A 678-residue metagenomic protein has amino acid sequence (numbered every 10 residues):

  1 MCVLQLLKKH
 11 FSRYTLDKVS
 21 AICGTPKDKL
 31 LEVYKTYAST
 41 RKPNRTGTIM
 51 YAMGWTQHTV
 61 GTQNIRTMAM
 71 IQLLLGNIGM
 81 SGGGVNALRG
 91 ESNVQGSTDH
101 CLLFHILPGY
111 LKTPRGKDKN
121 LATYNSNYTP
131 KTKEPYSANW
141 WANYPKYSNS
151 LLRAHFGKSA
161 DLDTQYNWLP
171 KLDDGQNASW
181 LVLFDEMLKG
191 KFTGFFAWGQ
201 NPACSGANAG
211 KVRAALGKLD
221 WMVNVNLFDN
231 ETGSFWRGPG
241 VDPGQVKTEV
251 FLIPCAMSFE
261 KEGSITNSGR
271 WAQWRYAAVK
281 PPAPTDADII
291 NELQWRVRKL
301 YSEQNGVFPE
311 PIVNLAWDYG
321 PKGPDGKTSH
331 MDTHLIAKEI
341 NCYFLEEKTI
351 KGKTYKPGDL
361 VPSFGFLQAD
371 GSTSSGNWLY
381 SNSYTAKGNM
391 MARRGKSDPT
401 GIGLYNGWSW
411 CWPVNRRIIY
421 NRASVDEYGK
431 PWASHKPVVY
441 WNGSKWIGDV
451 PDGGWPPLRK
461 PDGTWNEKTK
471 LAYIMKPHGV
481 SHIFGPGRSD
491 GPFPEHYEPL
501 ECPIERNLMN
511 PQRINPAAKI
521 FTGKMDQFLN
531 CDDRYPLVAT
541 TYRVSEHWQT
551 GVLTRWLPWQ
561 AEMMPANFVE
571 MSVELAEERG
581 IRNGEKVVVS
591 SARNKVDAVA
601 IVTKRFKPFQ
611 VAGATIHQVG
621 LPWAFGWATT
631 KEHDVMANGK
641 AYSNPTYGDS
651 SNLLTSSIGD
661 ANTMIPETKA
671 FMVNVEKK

Functional and structural regions predicted by a protein language model:
M1-R41, I290, R296: Long, well-ordered, tryptophan-enriched scaffold segments
V3, L73-E262, K348, K353-R579: Extended redox/cofactor-interaction regions of prokaryotic respiratory oxidoreductases
H10, E32-T48, L183-T193: Glycine-rich phosphate/diphosphate-binding loops that line cofactor/substrate pockets in enzymes
V19-T25, Y51-T59, L88-S92, Q200-C204: Conserved short loop/turn motifs at secondary-structure junctions
T36-Y37, A52-G54, G84-Q95, V307-P324 (+1 more regions): A glycine-rich phosphate-binding loop feature that marks nucleotide/adenosyl-phosphate handling sites
D220, N224-N230, F235-W236, A278-Q294 (+1 more regions): Phosphate/diphosphate-binding loops
G233, P254, R270-P281, W556: Short beta-alpha connecting loops at secondary-structure transitions that line or flank enzyme active sites
D288-I340, L345-K348, K436, K445 (+10 more regions): Long, contiguous, secondary-structure-rich segments that constitute the structural scaffold of globular domains
